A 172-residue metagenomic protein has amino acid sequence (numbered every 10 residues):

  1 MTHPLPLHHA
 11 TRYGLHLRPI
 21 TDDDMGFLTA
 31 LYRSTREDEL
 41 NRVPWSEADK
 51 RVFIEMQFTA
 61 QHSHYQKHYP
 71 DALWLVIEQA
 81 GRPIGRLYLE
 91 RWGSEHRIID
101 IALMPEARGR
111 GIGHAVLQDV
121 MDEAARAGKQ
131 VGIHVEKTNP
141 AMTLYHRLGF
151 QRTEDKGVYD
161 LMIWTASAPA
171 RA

Functional and structural regions predicted by a protein language model:
H3, T138-P140: Short, polar loop motifs at secondary-structure junctions
H3-P6, A10-Y13, P19-D23, A30-I99 (+5 more regions): Acetyl-CoA-dependent GNAT
G14-H16, K129-Q130: Short active-site oxyanion
M104-R110, K137: Active-site acidic-Proline motif in GNAT/NAT acetyltransferases
G109-D122, T143-R147: Conserved acetyl-CoA-binding loop-helix of GNAT-fold acetyltransferases
A124-E136: Conserved GNAT acetyl-CoA-binding A-motif
E136-T138, V158: Active-site beta-loop-alpha junctions enriched in small/polar residues
